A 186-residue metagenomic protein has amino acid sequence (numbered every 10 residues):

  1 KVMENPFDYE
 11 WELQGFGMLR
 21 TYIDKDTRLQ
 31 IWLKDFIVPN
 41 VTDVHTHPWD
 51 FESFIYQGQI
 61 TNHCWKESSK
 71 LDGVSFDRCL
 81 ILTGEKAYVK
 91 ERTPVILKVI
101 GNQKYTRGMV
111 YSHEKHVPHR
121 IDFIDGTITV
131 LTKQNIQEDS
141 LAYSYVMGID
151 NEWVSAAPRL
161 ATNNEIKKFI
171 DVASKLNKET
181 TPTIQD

Functional and structural regions predicted by a protein language model:
K1-I31: A short, N-terminal "cap"/entry segment at the start of jelly-roll beta-barrel domains of the cupin/DSBH fold
Y9, P39-V44, I100, H119-R120: Catalytic micro-motifs at enzyme active sites that drive phosphoryl/nucleotidyl and oxygen chemistry
L29-T46, H63-S69, K115: Conserved short histidine dyad/triad with adjacent acidic residue
P48-N62, K66: Short, conserved beta-strand element in jelly-roll/cupin
N62-H63, P118-I124: Short beta-strand His + acidic residue motifs that chelate non-heme Fe in jelly-roll/DSBH and cupin folds
K66-H116: Short acidic-glycine-tyrosine-enriched beta hairpin
D125-L141: A short hydrophobic beta-strand segment most commonly corresponding to one strand of the jelly-roll/cupin
I136-D186: Non-heme Fe(II)/2-oxoglutarate
